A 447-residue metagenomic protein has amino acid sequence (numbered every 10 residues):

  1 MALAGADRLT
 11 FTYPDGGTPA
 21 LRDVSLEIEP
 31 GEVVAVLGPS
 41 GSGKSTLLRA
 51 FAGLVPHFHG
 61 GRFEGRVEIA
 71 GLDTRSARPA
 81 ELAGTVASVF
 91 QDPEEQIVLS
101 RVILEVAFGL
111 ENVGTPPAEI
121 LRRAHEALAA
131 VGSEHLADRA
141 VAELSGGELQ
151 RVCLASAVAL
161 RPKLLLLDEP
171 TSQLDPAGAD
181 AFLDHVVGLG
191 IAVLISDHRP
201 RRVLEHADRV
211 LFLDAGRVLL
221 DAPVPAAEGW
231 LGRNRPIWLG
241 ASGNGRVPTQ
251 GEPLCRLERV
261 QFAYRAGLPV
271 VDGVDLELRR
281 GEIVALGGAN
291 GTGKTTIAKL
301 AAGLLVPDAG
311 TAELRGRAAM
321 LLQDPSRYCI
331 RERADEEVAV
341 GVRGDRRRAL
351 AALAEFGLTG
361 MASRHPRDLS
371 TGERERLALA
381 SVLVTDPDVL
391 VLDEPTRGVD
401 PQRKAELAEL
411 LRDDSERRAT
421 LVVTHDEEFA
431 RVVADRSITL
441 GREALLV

Functional and structural regions predicted by a protein language model:
L37-P39, G287-A289: The feature captures the beta-strand-to-loop junction immediately N-terminal to the Walker
V55, R66-E81, G303-P325: ABC ATPase NBD Q-loop/coupling interface
A118-L136, R346-M361: Conserved ABC ATPase "signature" region
A140-L144, E148, H365-L369, E373: Conserved ABC ATPase signature
V152, A157-V158, L383: ABC ATPase C-loop
L160, T385, E416: Conserved signature/switch motifs of ABC ATPase nucleotide-binding domains
L165-E169, L390-D393: Catalytic Walker B motif of ABC-type/P-loop ATPase nucleotide-binding domains
